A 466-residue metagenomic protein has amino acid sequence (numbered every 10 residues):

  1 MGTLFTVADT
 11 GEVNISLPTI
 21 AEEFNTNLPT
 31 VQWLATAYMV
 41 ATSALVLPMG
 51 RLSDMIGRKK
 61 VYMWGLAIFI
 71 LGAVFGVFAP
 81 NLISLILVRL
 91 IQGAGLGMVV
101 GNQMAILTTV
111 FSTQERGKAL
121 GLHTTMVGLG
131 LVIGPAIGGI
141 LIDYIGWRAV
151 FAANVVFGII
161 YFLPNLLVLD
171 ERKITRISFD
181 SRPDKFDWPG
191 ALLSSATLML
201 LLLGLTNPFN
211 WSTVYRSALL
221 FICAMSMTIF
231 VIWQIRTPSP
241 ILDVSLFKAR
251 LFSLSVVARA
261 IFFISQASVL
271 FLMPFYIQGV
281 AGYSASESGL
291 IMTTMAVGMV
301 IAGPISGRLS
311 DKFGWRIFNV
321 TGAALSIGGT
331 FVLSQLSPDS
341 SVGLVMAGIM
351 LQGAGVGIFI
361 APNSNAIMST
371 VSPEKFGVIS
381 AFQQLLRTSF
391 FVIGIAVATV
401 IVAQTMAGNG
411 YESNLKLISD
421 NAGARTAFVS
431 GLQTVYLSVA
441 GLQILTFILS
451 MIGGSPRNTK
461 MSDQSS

Functional and structural regions predicted by a protein language model:
M1, V13-I15, L28, P189 (+4 more regions): 12-transmembrane solute porter fold
M1-K173, A302-S306, F313, I317 (+4 more regions): Transmembrane-helix bundle of Major Facilitator Superfamily
T3, M39, A73, G158-Y161 (+5 more regions): Helical transmembrane-bundle signal
F5-S16, A41-A44, R58, V150 (+4 more regions): Short helix-kink/termination motifs in transmembrane helices of multi-pass secondary transporters
D143-A258, F262, I291: Hydrophobic transmembrane-helix bundles of small-molecule transporters
I174-P183, I418-G423, G453-S466: Intrinsic disorder in cytosolic terminal tails and internal cytosolic loops of multi-pass membrane transporters
N414-G431: Short, membrane-exposed interhelical loops at transmembrane-helix boundaries
